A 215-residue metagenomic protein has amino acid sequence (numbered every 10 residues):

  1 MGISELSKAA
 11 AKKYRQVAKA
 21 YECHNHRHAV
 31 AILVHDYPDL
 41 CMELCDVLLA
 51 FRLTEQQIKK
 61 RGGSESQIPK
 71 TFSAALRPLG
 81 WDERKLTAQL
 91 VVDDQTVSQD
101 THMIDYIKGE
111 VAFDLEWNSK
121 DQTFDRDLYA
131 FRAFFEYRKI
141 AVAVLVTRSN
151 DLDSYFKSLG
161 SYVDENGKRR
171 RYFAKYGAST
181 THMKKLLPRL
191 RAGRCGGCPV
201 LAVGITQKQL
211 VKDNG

Functional and structural regions predicted by a protein language model:
M1-A75, G215: Nuclease-adjacent, charged terminal/linker segments that flank catalytic cores
I58-R61, K70-G109, Q122-Y129, E136: Active-site metal-binding core of divalent-cation-utilizing nuclease and nuclease-like domains
E110, W117-S119, T206: Short, flexible loop/turn elements at secondary-structure junctions
F113-E116, V146-R148: Short His-Asn-centered micro-motif
L115-L128, S154: Active-site-adjacent loop/helix micro-motif of nuclease/hydrolase catalytic cores
F134-I140, A192-C195: Arginine/glycine-rich "motif VI" loop of SF2 helicases in the C-terminal RecA-like domain
K139-S149: Conserved beta-strand signature within the Rossmann-like core of class I S-adenosyl-L-methionine
N150-G215: Domain-level recognition of nuclease-like catalytic cores that cleave nucleotide substrates
